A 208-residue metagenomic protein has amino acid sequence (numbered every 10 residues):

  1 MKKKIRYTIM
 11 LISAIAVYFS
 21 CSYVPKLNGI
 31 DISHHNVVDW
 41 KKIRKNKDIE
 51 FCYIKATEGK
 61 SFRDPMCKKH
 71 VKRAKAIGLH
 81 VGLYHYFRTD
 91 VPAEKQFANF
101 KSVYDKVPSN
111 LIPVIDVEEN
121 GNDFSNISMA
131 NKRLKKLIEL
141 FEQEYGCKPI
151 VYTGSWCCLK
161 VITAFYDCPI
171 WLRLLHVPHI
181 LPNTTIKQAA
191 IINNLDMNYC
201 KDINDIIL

Functional and structural regions predicted by a protein language model:
M1-L11: N-terminal Sec-pathway targeting helices
I15-P25: Bacterial Sec-dependent signal peptides at the C-terminal "C-region" and cleavage site
V24-S33, V38-K42, D48, T163-L208: Functionally critical loop-and-helix segments that line ligand-binding/catalytic clefts of soluble enzyme domains
V24-V38, K42-R44, Y53-I138, E142-Y145: Substrate-binding cleft of extracellular glycoside hydrolase catalytic domains
V81, C147-P149, I170: Hydrophobic anchor at the start of a short beta-strand that flanks the dinucleotide cofactor-binding loop
H85, T153, L174: Short beta-strand/turn micro-motifs composed of small residues that flank or help shape donor/cofactor-binding pockets
K95, C157-F165: Glycine-rich, charge-decorated loop segments at or immediately adjacent to ligand/cofactor-binding or catalytic sites
G146-L159: Aromatic-lined carbohydrate-recognition surfaces of secreted/lumenal glycan-active proteins
